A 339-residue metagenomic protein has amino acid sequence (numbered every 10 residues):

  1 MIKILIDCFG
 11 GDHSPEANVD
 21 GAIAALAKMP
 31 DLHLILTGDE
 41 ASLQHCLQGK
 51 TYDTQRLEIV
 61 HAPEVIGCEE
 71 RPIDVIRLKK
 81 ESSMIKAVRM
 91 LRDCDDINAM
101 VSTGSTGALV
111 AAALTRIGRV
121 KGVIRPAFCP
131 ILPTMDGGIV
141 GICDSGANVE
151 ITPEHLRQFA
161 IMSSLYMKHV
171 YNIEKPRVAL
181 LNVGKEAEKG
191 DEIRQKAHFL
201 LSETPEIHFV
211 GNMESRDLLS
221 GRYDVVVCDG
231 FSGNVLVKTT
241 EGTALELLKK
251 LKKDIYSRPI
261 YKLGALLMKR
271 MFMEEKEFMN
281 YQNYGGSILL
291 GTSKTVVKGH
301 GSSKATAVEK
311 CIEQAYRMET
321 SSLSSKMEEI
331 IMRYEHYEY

Functional and structural regions predicted by a protein language model:
M1-Q44: N-terminal phosphate-binding or glycine-rich loops at protein starts, especially the Walker A/P-loop of NTPases
I6-E16, I76, A147-R157, K298-S303: Short, glycine-rich nucleotide/cofactor-binding loops
S14-N18, E81-L91, A99-A113, I124-C129 (+5 more regions): Short glycine/serine/threonine-rich phosphate/pyrophosphate-binding segments that cradle anionic phosphate groups
E16-A17, M29, H33-I35, A41 (+4 more regions): Glycine-rich phosphate/diphosphate-binding loop of Rossmann-like nucleotide-binding domains
L32, R56-L57, V140, I207: Short, conserved active-site loop motifs that form the nucleotide-linked donor/cofactor pocket
T51-D96: Phosphate/nucleotide-donor binding subsite
L114-F128, T134-I142, R222-V226, G230-Y339: Glycine-rich phosphate/nucleotide-binding loop
